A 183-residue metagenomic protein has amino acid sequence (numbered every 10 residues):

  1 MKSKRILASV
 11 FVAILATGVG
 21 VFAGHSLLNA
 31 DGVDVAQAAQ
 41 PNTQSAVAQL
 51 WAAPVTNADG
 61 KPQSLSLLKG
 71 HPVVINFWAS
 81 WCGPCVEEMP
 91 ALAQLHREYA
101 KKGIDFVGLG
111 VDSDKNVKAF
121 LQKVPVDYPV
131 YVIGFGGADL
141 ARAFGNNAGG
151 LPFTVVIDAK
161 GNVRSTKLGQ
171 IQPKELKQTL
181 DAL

Functional and structural regions predicted by a protein language model:
M1-A52: N-terminal targeting signals for export/organelle localization
P54-V55, V156: Hydrophobic beta-strand positions
A58-K61, K160: Residue-level recognition of short loop/turn positions
Q63-G83: Short active-site neighborhood of thiol/selenol oxidoreductases, capturing the structured segment around
L68-H71, K101, D127: Active-site acidic short loop of glycosyltransferases
V86-P125, F135-R142: Structural microenvironment flanking redox-active thiols in thiol-disulfide oxidoreductases
Q122-Y128, I133-D181: Thiol/disulfide oxidoreductase modules built on the thioredoxin-like
